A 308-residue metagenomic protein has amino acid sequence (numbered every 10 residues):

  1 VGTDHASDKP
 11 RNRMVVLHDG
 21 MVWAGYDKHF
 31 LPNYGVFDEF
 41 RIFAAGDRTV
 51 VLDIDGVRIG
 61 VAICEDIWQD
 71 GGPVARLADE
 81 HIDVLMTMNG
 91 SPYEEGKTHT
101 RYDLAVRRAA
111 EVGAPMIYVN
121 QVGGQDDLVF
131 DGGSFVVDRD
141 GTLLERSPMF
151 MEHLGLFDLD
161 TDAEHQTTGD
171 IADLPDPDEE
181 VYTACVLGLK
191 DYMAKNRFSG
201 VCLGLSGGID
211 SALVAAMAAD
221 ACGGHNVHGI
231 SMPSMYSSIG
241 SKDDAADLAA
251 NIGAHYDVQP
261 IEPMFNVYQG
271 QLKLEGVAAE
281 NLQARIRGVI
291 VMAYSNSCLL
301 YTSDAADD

Functional and structural regions predicted by a protein language model:
V1-G204, D220, G224, Y256: Enzyme catalytic cores with a strong preference for nitrogen-chemistry domains
M86, V201-L205, I209-A246: ATP-dependent adenylation/pyrophosphate-handling site
G96, T100, Q125, D176 (+5 more regions): Alpha-helix capping and helix-loop boundary segments enriched in small/acidic/polar residues
V112, Y192-S199, A219-G229, S237 (+2 more regions): Secondary-structure transition/capping motifs at alpha-helix termini and the adjoining loop/turn into the next element
M151-D158, N226-S231, M235-G276, A284: A conserved beta-strand->alpha-helix junction
V291: Glycine/Thr-rich phosphate-binding loops that ligate phosphate moieties of nucleotide and other phosphorylated ligands
Y301-A306: Conserved small/polar residues in nucleotide/adenosyl-binding loops
